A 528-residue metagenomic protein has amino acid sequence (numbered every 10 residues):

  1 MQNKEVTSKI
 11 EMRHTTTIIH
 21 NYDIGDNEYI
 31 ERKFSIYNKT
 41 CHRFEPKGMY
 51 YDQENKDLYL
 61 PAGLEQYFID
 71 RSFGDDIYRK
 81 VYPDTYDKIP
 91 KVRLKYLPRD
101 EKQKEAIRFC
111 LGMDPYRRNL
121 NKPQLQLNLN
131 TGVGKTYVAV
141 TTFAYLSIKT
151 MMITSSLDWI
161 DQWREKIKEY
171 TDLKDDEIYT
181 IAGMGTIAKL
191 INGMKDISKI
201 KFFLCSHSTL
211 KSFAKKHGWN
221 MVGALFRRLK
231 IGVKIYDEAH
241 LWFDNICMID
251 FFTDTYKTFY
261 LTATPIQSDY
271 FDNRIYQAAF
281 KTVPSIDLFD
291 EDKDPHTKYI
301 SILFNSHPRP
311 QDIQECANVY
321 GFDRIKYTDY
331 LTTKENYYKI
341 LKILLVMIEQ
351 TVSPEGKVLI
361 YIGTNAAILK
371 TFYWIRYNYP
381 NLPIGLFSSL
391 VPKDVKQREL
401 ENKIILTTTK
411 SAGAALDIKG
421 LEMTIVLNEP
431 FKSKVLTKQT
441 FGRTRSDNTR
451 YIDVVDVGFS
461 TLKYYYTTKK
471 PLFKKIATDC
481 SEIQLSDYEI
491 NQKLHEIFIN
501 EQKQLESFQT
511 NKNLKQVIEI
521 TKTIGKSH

Functional and structural regions predicted by a protein language model:
R118-T142: Walker A/P-loop
Y145-Y170, T364-I368: Conserved Walker A/P-loop ATP-binding site and its immediately adjacent core in helicase/helicase-like ATPase domains
W159-G185, Y379: Conserved helix-turn-beta segment of the N-terminal RecA-like "Helicase ATP-binding" lobe in SF1/SF2 helicases
I197-K216, E399-A414: Conserved two-lobed SF2 helicase motor
V233, E238-T297: Post-DEXD/H (motif II) to motif III coupling segment of the RecA-like Helicase ATP-binding lobe
F280, P284-D290, S446-E506: A conserved SF2-helicase RecA2
S285-V358: Conserved interdomain linker/interface between the two RecA-like ATPase lobes of SF2 helicase motors
S389-L472: Conserved RecA-like P-loop NTPase helicase motor core
